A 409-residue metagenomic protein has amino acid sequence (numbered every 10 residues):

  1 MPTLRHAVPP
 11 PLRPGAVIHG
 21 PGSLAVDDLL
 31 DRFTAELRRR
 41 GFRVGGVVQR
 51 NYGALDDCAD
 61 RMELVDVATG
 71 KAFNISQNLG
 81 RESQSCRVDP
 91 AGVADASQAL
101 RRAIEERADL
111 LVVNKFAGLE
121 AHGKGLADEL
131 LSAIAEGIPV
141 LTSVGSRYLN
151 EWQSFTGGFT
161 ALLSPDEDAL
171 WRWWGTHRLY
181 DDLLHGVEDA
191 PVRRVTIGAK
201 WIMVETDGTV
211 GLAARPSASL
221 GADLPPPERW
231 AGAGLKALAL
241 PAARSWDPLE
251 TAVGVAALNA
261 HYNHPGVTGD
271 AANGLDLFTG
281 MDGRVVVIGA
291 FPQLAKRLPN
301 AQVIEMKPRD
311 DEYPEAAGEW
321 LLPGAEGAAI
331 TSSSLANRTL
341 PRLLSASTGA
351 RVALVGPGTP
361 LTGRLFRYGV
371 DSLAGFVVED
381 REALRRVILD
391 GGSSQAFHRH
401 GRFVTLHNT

Functional and structural regions predicted by a protein language model:
P2-A54, V67-A68, W171-P292, I388 (+1 more regions): Electropositive, gly/pro-rich neighborhoods at or near active sites that engage anionic ligands
A16, L110-V112, L141, V286 (+2 more regions): Structural motif
V65-E106: Helix-adjacent hinge/juxtasegments
A121-L131, L340, L344: Short Gly/Thr/Asp-enriched flexible loops that form oxyanion-binding sites at enzyme active sites
G123, S132-W171: Replace "adjacent to P-loop NTPase cores in ATP/GTP-dependent enzymes" with "adjacent to NTP-binding cores
L131-E136, L298, L321-P323, L344-G349: Short, conserved loop/helix-junction motifs that constitute active-site signature segments in enzyme catalytic cores
S154-W173, A353-T409: C-terminal functional extensions of proteins
Q293, L298-L321, E326: Histidine/lysine/aspartate-rich catalytic loop segments that bind and position anionic ligands
